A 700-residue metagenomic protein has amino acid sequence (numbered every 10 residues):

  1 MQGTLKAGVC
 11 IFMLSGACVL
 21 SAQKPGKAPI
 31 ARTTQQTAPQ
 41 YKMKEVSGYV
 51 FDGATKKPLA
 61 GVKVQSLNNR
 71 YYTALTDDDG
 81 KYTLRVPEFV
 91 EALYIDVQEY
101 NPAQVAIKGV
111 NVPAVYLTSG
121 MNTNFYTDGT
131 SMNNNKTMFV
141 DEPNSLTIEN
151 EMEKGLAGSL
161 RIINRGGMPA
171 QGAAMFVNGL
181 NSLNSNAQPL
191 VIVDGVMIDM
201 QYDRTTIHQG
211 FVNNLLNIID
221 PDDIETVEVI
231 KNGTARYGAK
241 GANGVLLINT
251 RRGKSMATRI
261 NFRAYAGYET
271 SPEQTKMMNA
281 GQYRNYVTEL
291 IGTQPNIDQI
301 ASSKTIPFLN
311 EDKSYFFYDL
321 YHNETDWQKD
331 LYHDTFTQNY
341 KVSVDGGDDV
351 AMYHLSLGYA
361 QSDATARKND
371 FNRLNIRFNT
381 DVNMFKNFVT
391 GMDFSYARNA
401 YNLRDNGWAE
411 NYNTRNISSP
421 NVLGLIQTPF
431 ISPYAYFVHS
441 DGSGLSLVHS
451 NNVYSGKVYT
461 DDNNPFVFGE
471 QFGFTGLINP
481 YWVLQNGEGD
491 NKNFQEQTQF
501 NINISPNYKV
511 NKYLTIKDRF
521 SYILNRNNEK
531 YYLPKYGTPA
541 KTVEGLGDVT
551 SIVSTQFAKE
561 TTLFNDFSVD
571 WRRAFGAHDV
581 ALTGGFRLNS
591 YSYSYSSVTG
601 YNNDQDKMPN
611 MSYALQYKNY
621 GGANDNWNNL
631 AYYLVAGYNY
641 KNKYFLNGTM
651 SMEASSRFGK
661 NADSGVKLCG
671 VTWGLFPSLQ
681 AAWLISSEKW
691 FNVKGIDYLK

Functional and structural regions predicted by a protein language model:
K24-P39, Y49-T55, V62-Q65, D96-N101 (+1 more regions): Short, acidic, small-residue-rich periplasmic hinge/interaction motif at the N-terminus of Gram-negative outer-membrane
R70-K81: Short, acidic Ser/Thr/Gly-rich low-complexity loop/linker segments typical of extracellular and cell-surface proteins
Y82-R85, V196-K231: Short acidic/polar hinge/loop motifs at secondary-structure boundaries that mediate gating or recognition
A103, P113-Y116, K154-G158, P221-N261 (+3 more regions): A beta-strand signature from Gram-negative outer-membrane beta-barrel systems, especially the internal plug domain
N150, K154-M200, T226, N232-K254: Extracytoplasmic beta-strand/coil segments of soluble accessory domains associated with Gram-negative outer-membrane
G155-S159, M168-A173, L183-L190, D199-N213 (+5 more regions): Residues embedded in well-ordered regular secondary structure
F316-D345, D349, L546-K643: Outer-membrane beta-barrel transmembrane domain signature of Gram-negative proteins, especially the mid-to-C-terminal
T365-R373, S395-D405, N491-N503, N507-D604 (+1 more regions): Small-side-chain secondary-structure face that scaffolds active or pore-lining regions
